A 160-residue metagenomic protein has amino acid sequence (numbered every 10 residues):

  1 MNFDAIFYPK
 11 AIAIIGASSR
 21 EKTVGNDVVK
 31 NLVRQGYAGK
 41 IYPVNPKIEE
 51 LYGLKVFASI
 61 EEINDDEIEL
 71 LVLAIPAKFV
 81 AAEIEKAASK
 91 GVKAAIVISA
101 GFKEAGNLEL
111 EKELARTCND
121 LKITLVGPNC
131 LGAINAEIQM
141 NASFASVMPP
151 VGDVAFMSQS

Functional and structural regions predicted by a protein language model:
M1-S160: Catalytic-core regions of core metabolic enzymes, especially those transforming organic acids/acyl-group intermediates
